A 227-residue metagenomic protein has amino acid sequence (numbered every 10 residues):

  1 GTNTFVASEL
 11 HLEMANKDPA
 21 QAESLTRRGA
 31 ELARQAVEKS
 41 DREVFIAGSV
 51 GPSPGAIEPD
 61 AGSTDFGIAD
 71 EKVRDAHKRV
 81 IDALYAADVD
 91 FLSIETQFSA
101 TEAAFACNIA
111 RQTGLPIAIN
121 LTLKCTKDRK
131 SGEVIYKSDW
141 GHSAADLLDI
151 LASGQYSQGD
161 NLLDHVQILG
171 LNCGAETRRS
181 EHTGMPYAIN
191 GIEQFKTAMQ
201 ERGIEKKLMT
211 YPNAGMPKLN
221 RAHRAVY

Functional and structural regions predicted by a protein language model:
G1-Y227: Domain-level signal for soluble alpha/beta catalytic cores
